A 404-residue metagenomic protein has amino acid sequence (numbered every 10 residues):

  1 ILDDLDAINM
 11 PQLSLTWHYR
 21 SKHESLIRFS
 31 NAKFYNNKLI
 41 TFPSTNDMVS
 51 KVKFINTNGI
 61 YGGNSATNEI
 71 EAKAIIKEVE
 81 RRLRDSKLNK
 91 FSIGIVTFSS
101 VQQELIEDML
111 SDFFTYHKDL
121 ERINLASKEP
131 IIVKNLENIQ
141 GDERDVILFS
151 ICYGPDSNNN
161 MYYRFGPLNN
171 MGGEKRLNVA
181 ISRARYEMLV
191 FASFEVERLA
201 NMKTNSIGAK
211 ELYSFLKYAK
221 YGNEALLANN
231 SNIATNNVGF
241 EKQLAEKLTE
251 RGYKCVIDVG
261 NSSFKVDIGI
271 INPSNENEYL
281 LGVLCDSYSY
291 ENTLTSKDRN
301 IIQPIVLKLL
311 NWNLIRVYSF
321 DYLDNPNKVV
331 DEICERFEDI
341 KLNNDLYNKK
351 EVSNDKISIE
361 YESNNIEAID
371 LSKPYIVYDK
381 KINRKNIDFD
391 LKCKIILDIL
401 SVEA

Functional and structural regions predicted by a protein language model:
I1-I8, L13, N31, N158-V259 (+1 more regions): Helicase C-terminal subdomain and adjacent C-terminal extension
N9-K53, E197: Coupling/hinge elements of helicase-like and P-loop NTPase modules
K38-S111: Conserved helicase/translocase motor-coupling segment
D119-I147: Conserved motor-coupling elements within RecA-like helicase/translocase cores
D142-G154, M188-L189: A short beta-strand element within the Helicase C-terminal
K247-Y279: Active-site metal-binding core of divalent-cation-utilizing nuclease and nuclease-like domains
G269-I302, Y322: Short beta-strand-loop-alpha-helix junction that forms the active-site gateway of nucleic-acid-processing nucleases
D379-A404: Positively charged, polyanion-binding regions of nucleic-acid-associated proteins
